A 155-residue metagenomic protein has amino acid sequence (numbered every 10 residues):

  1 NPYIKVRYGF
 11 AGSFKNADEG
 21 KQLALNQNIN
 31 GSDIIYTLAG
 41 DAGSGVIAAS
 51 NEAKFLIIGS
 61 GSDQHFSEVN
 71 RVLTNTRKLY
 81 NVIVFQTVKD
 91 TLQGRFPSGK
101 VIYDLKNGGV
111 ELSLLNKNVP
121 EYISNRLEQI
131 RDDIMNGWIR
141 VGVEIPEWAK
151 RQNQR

Functional and structural regions predicted by a protein language model:
N1-R155: A residue-level marker of the well-folded mature domains of exported/periplasmic proteins
